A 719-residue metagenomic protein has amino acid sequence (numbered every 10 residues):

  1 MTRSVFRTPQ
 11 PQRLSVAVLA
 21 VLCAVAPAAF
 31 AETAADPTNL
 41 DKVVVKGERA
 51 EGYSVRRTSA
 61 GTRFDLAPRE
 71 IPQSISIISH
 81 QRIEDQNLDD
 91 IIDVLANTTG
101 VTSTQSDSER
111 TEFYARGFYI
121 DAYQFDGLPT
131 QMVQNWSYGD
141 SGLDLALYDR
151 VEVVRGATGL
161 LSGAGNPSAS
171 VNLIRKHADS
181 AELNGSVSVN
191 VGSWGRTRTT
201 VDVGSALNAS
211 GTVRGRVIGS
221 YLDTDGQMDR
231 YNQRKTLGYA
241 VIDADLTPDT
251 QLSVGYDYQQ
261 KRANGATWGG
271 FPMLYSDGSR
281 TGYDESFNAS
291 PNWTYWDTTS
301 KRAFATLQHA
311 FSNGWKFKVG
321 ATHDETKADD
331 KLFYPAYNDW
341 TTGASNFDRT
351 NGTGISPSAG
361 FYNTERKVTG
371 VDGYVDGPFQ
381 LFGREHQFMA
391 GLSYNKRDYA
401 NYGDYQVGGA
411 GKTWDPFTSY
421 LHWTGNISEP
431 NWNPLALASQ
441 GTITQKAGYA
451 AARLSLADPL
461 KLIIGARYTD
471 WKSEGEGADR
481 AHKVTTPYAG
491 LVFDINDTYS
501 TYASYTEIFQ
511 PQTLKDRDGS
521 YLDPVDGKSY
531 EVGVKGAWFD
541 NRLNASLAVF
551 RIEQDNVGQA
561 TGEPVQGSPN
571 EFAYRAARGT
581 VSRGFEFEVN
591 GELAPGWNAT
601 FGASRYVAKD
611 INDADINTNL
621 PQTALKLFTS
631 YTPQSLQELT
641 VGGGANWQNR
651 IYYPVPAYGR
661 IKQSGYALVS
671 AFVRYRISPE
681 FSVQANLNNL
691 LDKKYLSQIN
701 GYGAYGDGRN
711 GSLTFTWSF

Functional and structural regions predicted by a protein language model:
M1-Q86, I92-G100: N-terminal Sec signal peptide and the immediately downstream disordered periplasmic leader that contains the TonB box
S103, E112, L128-R155, I174-R175: Short acidic/polar hinge/loop motifs at secondary-structure boundaries that mediate gating or recognition
Q131-M132, L147-D149, L160-G238, L246-T250 (+2 more regions): Outer-membrane beta-barrel translocator/receptor signature
L222-G226, Y239-A310, E325-R366, K412-L437 (+4 more regions): Acidic/polar loop-and-plug regions of large Gram-negative outer-membrane beta-barrel proteins
D245, R366, E385-R397, L437-Q554 (+2 more regions): Structural signature of Gram-negative outer-membrane beta-barrels, strongest in the C-terminal barrel of TonB-dependent
Q308-S312, K316-T322, T326-Y334, D526-E592 (+2 more regions): Membrane-embedded beta-barrel scaffold of Gram-negative outer-membrane proteins
A457-P459, R575-P656, L691-K694, T714-T716: Gram-negative outer-membrane beta-barrel transporters
N646-P654, A671-F719: C-terminal beta-signal and adjacent terminal beta-strands/loops of Gram-negative outer-membrane beta-barrel proteins
